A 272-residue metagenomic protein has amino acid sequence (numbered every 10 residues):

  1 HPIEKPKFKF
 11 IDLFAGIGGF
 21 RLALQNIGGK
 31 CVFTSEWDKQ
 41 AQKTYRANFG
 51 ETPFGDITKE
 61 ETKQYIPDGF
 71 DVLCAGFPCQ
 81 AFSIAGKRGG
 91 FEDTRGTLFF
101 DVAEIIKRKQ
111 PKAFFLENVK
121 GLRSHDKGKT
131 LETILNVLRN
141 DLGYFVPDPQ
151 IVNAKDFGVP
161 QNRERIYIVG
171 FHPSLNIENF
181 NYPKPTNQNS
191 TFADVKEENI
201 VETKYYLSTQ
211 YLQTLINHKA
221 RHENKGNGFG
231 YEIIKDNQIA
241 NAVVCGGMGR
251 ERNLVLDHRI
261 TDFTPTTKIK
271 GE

Functional and structural regions predicted by a protein language model:
K9-I11: Conserved beta-strand elements of the Class I
F14-I17: Class I SAM-dependent methyltransferase "Motif I" SAM/SAH-binding loop
A23-K30: A short, Lys/Arg-enriched amphipathic alpha-helix followed by its capping loop at the start of a domain
T34-S35: The conserved SAM/SAH-binding core of class I Rossmann-like methyltransferase domains, concentrating on the hydrophobic
D38: Conserved SAM/SAH-binding beta-strand->alpha-helix loop
K43-Y65: S-adenosyl-L-methionine
T62-F70, Q80-R252, L256-T267: Class I S-adenosyl-L-methionine
